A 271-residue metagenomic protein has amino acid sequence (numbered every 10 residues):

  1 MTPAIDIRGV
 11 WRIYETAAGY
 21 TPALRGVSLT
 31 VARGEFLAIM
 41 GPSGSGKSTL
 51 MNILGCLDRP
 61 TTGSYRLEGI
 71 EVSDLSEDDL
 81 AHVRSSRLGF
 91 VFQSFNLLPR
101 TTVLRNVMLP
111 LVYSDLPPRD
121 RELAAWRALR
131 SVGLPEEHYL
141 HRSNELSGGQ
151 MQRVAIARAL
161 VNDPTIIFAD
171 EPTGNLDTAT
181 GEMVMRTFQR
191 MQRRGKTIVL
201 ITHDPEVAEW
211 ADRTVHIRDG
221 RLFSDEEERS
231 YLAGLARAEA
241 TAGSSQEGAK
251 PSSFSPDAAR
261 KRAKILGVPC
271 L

Functional and structural regions predicted by a protein language model:
M40-P42: The feature captures the beta-strand-to-loop junction immediately N-terminal to the Walker
G63-E71: Conserved ABC transporter NBD signature motif
I70-E71, R119-E137: Conserved ABC ATPase "signature" region
T101-L109: Short coil-to-helix segment of the ABC ATPase nucleotide-binding domain corresponding to the Q-loop/switch region
R142-L146, Q150: Conserved ABC ATPase signature
D163: Conserved catalytic motifs of ABC-family nucleotide-binding domains
I167-D170: Catalytic Walker B motif of ABC-type/P-loop ATPase nucleotide-binding domains
